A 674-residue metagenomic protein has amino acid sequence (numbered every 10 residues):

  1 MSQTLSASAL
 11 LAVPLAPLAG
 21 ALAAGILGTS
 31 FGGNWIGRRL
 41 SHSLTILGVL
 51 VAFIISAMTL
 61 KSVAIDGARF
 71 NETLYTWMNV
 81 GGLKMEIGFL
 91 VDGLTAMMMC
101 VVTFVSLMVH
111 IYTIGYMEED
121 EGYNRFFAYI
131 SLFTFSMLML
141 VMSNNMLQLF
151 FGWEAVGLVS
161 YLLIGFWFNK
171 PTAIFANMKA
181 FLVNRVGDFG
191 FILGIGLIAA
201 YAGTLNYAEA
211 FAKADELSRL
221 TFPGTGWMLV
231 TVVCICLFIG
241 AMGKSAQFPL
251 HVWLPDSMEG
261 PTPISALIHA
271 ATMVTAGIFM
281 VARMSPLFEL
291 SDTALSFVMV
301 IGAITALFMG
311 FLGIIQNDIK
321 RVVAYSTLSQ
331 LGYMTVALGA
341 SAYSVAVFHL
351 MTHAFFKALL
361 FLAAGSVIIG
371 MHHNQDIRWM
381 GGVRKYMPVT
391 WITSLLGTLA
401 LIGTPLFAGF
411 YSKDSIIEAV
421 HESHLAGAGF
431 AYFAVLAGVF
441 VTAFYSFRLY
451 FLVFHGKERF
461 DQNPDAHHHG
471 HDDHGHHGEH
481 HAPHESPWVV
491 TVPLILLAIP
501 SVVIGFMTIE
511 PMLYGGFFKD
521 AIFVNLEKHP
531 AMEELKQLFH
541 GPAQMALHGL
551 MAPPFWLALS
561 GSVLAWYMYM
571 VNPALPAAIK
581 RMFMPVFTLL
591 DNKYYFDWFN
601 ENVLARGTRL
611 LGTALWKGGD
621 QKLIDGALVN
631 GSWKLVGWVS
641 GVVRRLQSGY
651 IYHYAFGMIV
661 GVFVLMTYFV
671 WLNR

Functional and structural regions predicted by a protein language model:
M1-L11, L15, L27-A128, Y201-T225 (+6 more regions): Transmembrane helix-loop-helix hairpins at membrane boundaries of multipass inner-membrane proteins
S2-A16, I36-L47, L83-V101, M139-G152 (+7 more regions): Membrane-entry segments of alpha-helical transmembrane domains in multi-pass membrane proteins
G25, T29, S56-G67, L107 (+11 more regions): Transmembrane helix-loop junctions and nearby membrane-interface residues
I36-V51, M178-G190, K385-L395, Y450 (+2 more regions): Alpha-helical transmembrane segments and their helix-start/interface "positive-inside/aromatic belt" motifs in integral
L47-V63, G187-A200, S394-I402, P493-G516 (+2 more regions): Hydrophobic alpha-helical membrane-insertion segments
R69-K84, N206-F222, S412-S423, P511-Q544: Membrane-interfacial helical/loop segments at transmembrane boundaries in membrane proteins
G82, I87-L90, E510-W556, W566-R674: Aromatic-capped, Gly/Pro-kinked transmembrane alpha-helices
M108-G152, L158-H480, F506: Hydrophobic transmembrane alpha-helices and their helix-loop junctions in integral membrane proteins
